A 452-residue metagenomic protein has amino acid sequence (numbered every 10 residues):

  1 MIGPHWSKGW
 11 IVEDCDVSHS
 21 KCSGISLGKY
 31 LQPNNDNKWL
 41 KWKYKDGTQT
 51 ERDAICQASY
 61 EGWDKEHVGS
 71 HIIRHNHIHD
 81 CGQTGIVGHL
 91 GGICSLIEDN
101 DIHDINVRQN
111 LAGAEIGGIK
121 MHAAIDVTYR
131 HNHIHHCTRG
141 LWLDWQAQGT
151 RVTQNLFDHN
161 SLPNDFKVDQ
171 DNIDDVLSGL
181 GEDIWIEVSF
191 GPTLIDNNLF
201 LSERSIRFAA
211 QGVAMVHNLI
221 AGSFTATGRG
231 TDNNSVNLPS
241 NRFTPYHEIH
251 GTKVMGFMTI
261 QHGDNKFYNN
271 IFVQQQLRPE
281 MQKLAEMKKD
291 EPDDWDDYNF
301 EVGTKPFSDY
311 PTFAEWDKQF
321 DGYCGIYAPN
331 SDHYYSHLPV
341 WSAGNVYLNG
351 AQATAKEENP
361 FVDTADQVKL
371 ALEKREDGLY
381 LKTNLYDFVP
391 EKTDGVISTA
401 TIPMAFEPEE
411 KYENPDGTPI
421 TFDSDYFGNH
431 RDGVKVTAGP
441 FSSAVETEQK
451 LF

Functional and structural regions predicted by a protein language model:
M1-H5, G9, S18-G395: Glycine- and acidic/polar-rich repeat regions and solenoidal domains
H5, H89, H122, P415 (+3 more regions): Surface-exposed loop/turn and secondary-structure junction residues enriched for glycine/proline
T259, V368-P440: C-terminal accessory segments
V434-F452: Short, surface-exposed, low-complexity cationic segments
